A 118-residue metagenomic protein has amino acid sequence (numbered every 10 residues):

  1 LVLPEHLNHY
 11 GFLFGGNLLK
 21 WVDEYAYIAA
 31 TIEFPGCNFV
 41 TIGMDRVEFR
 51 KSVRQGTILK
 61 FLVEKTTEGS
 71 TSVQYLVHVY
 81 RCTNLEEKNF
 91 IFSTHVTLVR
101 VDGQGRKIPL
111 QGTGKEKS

Functional and structural regions predicted by a protein language model:
L1-G43, V99-S118: Hot-dog-fold acyl-thioester-processing enzymes
F12, S52-V53: Alpha-helix boundary/capping and short turn/kink residues
Y25-P35, F39, K51, K65 (+2 more regions): Residue-level detector of functional hotspots within protein domains
I42-S52, K60-E64: Conserved interaction-surface patches within small, structured recognition/assembly domains
V53-Q55, T66-S118: HotDog/MaoC-like acyl-thioester-processing domains
